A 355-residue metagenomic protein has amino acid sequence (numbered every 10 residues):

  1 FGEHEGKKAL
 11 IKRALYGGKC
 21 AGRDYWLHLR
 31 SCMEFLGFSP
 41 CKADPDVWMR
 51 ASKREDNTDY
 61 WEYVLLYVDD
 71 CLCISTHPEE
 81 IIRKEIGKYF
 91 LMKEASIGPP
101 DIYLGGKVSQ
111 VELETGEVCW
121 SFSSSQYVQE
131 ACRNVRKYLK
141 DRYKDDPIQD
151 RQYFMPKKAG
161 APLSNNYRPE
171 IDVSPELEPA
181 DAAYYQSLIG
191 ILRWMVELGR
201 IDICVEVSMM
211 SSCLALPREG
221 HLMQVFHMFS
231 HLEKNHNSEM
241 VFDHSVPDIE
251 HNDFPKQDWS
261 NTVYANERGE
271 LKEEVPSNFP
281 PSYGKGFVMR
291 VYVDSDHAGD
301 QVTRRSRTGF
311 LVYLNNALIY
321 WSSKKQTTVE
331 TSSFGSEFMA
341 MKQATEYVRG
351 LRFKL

Functional and structural regions predicted by a protein language model:
F1-L355: Long, low-complexity, charge-biased intrinsically disordered regions
